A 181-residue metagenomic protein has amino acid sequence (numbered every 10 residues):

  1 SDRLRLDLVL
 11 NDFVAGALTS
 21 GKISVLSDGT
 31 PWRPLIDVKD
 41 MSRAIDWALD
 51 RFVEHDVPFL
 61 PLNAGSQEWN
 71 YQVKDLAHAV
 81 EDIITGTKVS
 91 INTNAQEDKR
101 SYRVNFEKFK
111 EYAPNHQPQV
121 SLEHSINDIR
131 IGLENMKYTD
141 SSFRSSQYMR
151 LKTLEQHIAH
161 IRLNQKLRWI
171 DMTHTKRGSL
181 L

Functional and structural regions predicted by a protein language model:
S1-L8: Flexible, glycine-rich beta-alpha linker
G16: Active-site-adjacent segment of SDR/Rossmann-fold oxidoreductases
S20-K22, L26-L181: C-terminal substrate-binding subdomain of Rossmann-fold SDR/epimerase-dehydratase oxidoreductases
